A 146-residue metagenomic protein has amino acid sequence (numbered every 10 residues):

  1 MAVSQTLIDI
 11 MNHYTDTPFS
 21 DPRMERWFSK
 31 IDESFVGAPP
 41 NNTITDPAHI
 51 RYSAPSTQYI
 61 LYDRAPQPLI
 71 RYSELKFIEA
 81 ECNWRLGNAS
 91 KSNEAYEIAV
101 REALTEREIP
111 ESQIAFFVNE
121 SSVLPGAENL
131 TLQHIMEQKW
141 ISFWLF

Functional and structural regions predicted by a protein language model:
M1-E74, R85, N93-F143: Hydrophobic-face positions in mid-chain alpha helices that act as interaction patches
K76-I78: A short alpha-helix/helix-coil micro-patch that ends at or immediately precedes a cysteine
F146: Short conserved micro-motifs at the rims of enzyme active sites and ligand-binding pockets
